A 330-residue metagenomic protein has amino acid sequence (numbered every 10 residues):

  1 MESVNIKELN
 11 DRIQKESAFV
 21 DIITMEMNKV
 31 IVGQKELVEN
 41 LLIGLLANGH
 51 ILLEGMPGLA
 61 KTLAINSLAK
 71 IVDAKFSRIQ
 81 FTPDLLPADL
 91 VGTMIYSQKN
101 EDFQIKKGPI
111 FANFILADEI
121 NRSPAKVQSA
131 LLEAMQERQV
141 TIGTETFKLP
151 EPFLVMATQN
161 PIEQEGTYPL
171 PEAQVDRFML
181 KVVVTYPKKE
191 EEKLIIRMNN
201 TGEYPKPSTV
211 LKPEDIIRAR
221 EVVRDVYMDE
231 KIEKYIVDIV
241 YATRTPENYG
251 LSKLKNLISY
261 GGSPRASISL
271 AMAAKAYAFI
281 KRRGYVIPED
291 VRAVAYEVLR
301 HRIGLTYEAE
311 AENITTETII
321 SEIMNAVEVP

Functional and structural regions predicted by a protein language model:
M1-E8, I13-Q14, P246-P330: C-terminal engagement/docking regions of AAA+ P-loop ATPases
R12-S17, V30, K181-K253, I280-G284 (+3 more regions): Conserved C-terminal "switch" segment of AAA+ ATPases
I13-L59: Pre-Walker A (pre-P-loop) alpha-helix and adjacent loop at the N terminus of AAA/AAA+ ATPase modules, a conserved
L45-T82: Walker A/P-loop
M56, L90, T158: P-loop (Walker A) phosphate-binding loop of NTP-binding proteins
L85-F114: Short glycine-rich substrate-engagement loop in P-loop NTPases that contacts/grips substrate
A88, P109-Q136, P150, E165-Q174 (+1 more regions): Conserved AAA+/SF3 P-loop NTPase catalytic/coupling segment centered on the Walker-B
Q104-N113, I142-Q159, L170-L180: AAA+/SF3 P-loop NTPase mechanochemical coupling elements
